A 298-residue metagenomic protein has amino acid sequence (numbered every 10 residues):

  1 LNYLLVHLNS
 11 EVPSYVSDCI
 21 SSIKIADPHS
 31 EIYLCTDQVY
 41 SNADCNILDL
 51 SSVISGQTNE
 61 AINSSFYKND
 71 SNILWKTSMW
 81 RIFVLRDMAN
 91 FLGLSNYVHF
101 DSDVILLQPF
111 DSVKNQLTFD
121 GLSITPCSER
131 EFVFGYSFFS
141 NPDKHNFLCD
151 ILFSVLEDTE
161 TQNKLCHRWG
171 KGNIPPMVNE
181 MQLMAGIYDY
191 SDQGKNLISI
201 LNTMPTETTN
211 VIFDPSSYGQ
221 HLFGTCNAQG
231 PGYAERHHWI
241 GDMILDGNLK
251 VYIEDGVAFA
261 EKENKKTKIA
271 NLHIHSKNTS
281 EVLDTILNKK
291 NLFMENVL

Functional and structural regions predicted by a protein language model:
L1-Y67, N90, N141-F147, I269-L298: N-terminal anchoring/stem segment of glycosyltransferases
L5-S10, C35-D37, W80, F100-S102 (+1 more regions): Short His-Asn-centered micro-motif
S14-S17, M79-F83, V178-G186: A structural signal for well-ordered alpha-helical segments within the folded catalytic domains of diverse enzymes
K68-L74: Surface-exposed cleft-lining segments at the edges of enzyme active sites
T77-S123: GT-A fold catalytic core of metal-dependent nucleotide-sugar glycosyltransferases, centered on the diacidic
F119-G135: A short, conserved acidic/glycine-rich loop-to-beta-strand motif that forms the donor nucleotide-sugar/metal
G135-N141: A bilobed periplasmic-binding-protein/Venus flytrap-type ligand-binding module shared by bacterial periplasmic
N146-V297: Catalytic core and acceptor-binding pocket of nucleotide-sugar-dependent glycosyltransferases
